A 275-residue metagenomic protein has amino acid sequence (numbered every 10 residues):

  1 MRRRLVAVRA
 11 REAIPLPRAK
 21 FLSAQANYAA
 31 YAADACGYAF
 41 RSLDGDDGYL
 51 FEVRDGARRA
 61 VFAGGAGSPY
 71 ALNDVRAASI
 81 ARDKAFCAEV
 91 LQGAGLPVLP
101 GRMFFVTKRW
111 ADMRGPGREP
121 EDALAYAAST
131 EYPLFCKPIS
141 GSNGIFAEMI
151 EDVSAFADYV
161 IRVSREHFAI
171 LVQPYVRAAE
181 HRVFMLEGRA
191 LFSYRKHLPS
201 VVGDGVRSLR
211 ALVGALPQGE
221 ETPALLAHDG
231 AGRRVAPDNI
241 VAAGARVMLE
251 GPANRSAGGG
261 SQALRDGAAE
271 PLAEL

Functional and structural regions predicted by a protein language model:
R2-A125: Conserved N-proximal alpha/beta basic substrate-recognition cap immediately N-terminal to, or forming the N-lobe
R4-P17, G67-Y70, V106, S140-N143 (+1 more regions): A short, surface-exposed helix-loop junction/capping segment
Q25, D83, A155, A268-L275: Short amphipathic alpha-helical segments
A29-G37, A127, V160-H167, L275: Hydrophobic, Leu/Ile/Phe/Ala-enriched alpha-helical segments that form helix-helix packing faces
G56, G65, V153, A178-A179 (+5 more regions): Surface-exposed loop/turn and secondary-structure junction residues enriched for glycine/proline
G67-S68, A77-L225: Active-site nucleotide/adenylate-binding loops and adjacent lid/helix of ATP-dependent enzymes
R162, E166, V213-L275: A long amphipathic alpha-helix within ATP-dependent nucleotide-binding catalytic cores
